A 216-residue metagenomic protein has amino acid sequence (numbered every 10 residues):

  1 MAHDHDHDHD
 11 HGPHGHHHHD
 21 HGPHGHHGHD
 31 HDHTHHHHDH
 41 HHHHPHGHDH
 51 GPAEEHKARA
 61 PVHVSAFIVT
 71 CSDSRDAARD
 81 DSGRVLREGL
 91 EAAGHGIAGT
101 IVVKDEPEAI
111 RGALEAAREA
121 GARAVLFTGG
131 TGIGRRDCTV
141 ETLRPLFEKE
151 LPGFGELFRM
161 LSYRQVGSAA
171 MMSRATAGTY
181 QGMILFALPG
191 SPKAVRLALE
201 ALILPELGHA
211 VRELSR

Functional and structural regions predicted by a protein language model:
M1-K57: Histidine-centered metal-binding segments
P52-D105, A109: Glycine-rich phosphate/diphosphate-binding loop of Rossmann-like nucleotide-binding domains
K57-V62, E119, R164, T176-Y180: Solvent-exposed alpha-helices and their adjacent loops that cap or buttress functional pockets in soluble metabolic
F67-S72, R123-T131, L185-P189: Short glycine-rich or small-residue beta-strand-to-loop segments that form or flank ligand, phosphate, metal/Fe-S
S74-A77, G132-I133, Q165: Short, small-residue-enriched loops and turns at beta-alpha junctions that line or gate enzyme active sites
D80-D81, G112, C138, L197-A198: Generic recognition of short, well-ordered alpha-helical segments
R87-T128, G132-F147: N-terminal small/polar loop signature for handling phosphorylated ligands or for N-terminal nucleophile
T139-R216: Proline/glycine-rich low-complexity loops and linkers
